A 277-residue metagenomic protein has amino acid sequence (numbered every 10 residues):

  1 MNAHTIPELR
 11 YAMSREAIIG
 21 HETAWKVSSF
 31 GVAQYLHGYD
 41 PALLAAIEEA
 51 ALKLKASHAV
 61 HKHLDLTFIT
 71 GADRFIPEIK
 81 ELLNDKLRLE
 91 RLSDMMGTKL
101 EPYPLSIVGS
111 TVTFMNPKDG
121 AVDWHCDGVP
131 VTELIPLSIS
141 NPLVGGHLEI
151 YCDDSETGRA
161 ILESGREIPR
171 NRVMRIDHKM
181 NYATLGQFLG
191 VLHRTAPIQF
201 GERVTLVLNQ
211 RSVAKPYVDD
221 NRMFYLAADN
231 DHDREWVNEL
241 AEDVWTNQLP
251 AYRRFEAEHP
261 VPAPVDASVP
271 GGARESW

Functional and structural regions predicted by a protein language model:
M1-T70, E81-K86, D219-W277: N-terminal auxiliary "cap/dimerization" subdomain that precedes the catalytic jelly-roll/cupin core of mononuclear
A33-H37, E78-L82, D123, N171 (+1 more regions): Short, charged/polar micro-motifs that form catalytic or ligand-binding hotspots
Y35, V131-E133, L206: Hydrophobic residues positioned within well-ordered beta-strands of beta-sheet architectures
G38-Y39, L137-N141, R211-V213: Short loop segments at secondary-structure junctions
K55-H58, M96, N141, A214: A generic secondary-structure signal for well-formed alpha-helical elements
K62-H147: Conserved double-stranded beta-helix
T113-A183, L189: Catalytic core of non-heme Fe(II) oxygenases with the double-stranded beta-helix
S155-W277: Conserved double-stranded beta-helix
